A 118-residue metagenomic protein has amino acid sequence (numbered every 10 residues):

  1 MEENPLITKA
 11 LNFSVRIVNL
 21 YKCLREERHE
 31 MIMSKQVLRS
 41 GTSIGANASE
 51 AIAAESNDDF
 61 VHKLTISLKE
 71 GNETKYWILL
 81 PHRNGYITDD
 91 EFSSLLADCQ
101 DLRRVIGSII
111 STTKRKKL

Functional and structural regions predicted by a protein language model:
M1-A46, E50, A54-L118: Short, C-terminally biased terminal segments at protein or domain edges
